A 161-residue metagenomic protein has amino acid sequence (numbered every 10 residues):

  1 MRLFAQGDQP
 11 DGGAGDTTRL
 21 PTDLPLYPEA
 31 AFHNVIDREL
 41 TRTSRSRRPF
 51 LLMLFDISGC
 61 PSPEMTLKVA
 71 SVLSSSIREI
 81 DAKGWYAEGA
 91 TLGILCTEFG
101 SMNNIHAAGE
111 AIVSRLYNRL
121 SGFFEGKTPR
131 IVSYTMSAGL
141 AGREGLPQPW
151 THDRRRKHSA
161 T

Functional and structural regions predicted by a protein language model:
Q6-P28: Amphipathic HAMP/coiled-coil signal-transducing linker helices that couple sensory inputs to cytosolic output domains
T18-P21, S44, L54-M65, I77 (+1 more regions): Active-site loop/short helix in cyclic nucleotide turnover domains
T22-L40, C60-P61, M65-V72, A108: Interdomain coupling helix/linker and adjacent catalytic-core signature of nucleotidyl signaling output domains
V35-I57: Active-site-proximal structural segments of metal-dependent nucleotidyl cyclase/transferase enzymes
L40-R45, A70-M102: Conserved helix-loop-beta segment at the catalytic/binding core of cyclic-nucleotide signaling proteins
C60-M65, I94-R115: Short helix/loop segment flanking the catalytic signature motif in cyclic-nucleotide metabolism enzymes
V69-I77, A108-F124: Alpha-helical scaffold within the catalytic cores of cyclic-nucleotide enzymes
Y86-M102, S121-R155: A short glycine-enriched loop-to-beta-strand structural element that forms part of the catalytic core of nucleotide
